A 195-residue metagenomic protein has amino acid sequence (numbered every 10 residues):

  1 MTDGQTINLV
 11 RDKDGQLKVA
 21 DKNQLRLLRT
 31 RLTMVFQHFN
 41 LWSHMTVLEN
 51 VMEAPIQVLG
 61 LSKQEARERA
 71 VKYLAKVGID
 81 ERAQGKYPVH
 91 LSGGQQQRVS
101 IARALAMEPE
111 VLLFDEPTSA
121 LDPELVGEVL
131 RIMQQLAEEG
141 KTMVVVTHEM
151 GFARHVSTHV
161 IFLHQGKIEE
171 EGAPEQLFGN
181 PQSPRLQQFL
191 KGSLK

Functional and structural regions predicted by a protein language model:
Q5-L9, Q16, K63-R82: Conserved ABC ATPase "signature" region
Y87-L91, Q95: Conserved ABC ATPase signature
E108: Conserved catalytic motifs of ABC-family nucleotide-binding domains
L112-D115: Catalytic Walker B motif of ABC-type/P-loop ATPase nucleotide-binding domains
T147-H148: H-loop/switch region of ABC-family ATPase nucleotide-binding domains
E171-G172: ABC ATPase "signature
